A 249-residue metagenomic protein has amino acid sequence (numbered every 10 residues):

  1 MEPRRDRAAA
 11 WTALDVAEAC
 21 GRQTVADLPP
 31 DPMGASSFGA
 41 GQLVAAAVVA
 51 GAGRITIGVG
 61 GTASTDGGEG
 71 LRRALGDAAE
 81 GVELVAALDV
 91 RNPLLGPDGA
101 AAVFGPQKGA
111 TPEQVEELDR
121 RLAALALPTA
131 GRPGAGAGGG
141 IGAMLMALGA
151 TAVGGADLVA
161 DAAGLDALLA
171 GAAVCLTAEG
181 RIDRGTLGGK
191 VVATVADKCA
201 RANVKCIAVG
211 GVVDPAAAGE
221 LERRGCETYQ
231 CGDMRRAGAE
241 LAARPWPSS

Functional and structural regions predicted by a protein language model:
M1-S249: N-terminal loops that bind phosphate or other acidic moieties and the adjacent beta-alpha structural core
